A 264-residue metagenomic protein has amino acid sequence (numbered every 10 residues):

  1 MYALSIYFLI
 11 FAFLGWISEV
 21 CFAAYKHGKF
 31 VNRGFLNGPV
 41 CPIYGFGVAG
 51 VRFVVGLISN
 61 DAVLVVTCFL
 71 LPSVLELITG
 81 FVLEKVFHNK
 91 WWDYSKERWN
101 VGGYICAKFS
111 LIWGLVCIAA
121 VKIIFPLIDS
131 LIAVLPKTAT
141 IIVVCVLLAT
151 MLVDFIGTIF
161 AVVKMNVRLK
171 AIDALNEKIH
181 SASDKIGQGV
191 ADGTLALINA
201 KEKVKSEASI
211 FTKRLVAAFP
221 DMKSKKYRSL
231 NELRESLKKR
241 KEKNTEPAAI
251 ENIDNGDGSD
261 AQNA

Functional and structural regions predicted by a protein language model:
M1-A264: Aromatic-rich, lipid-facing transmembrane alpha helices and their immediate juxtamembrane interface loops in integral
